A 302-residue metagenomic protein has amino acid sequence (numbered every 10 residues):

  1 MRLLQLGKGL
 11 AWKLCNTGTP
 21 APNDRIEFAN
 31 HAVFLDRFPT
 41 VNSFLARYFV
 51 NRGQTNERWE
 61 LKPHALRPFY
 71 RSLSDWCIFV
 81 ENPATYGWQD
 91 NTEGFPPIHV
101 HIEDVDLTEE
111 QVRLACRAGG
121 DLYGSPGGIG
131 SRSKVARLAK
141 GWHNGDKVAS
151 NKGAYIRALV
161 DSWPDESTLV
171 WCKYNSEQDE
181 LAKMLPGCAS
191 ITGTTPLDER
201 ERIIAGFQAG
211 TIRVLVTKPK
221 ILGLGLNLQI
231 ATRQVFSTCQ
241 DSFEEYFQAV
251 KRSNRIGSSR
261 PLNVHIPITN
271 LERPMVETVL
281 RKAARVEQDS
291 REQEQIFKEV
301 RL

Functional and structural regions predicted by a protein language model:
M1-L6: Substrate-gripping "pore-loop 1 plus following alpha2 helix"
G9-R25, V33: Conserved helicase ATPase motor motifs in RecA-like P-loop NTPase domains
L10, W163-S167, T211-I212: Short, high-confidence coil segments that cap the C-terminus of an alpha-helix and link into the following beta-strand
P22-E27, L114, D179, L224-N227 (+3 more regions): Switch/connector loops and helix/strand junctions flanking conserved nucleotide-binding motifs in nucleotide-processing
D24-A29, V41-L45, G53-S167, C172-K173 (+1 more regions): Interdomain linker/hinge connecting the two RecA-like lobes of the SF2 helicase core
E27-N30, L226-C239, N263-H265: A short beta-strand element within the Helicase C-terminal
L169-W171, D179-A182, P186-L222: Conserved helicase ATPase core of P-loop NTP-dependent helicases/translocases
D241-L302: A conserved SF2-helicase RecA2
